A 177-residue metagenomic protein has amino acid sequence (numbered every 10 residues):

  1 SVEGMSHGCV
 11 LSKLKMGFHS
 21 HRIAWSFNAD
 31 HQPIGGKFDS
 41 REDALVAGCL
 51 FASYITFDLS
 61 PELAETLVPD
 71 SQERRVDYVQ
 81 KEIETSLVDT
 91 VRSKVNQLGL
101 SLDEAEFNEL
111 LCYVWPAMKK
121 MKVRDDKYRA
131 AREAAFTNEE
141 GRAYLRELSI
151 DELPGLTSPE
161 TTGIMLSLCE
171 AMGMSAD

Functional and structural regions predicted by a protein language model:
S1-A134: Alpha/beta catalytic barrel-like cores
P116-D177: Gly/Pro-rich turn-and-neighbor structural signature
